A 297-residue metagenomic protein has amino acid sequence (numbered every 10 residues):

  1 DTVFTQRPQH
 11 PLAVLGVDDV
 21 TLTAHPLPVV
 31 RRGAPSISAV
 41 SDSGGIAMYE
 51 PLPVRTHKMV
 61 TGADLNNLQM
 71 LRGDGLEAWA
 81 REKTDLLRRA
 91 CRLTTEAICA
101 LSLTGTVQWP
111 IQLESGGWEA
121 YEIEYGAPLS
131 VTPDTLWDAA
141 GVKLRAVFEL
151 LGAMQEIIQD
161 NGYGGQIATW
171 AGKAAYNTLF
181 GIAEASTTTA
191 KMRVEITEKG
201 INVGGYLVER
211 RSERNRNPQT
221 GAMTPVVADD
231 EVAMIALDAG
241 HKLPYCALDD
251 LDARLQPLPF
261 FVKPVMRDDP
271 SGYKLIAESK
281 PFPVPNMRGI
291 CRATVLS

Functional and structural regions predicted by a protein language model:
D1-L15, V284, R288-S297: N-terminal alpha-helical "arm" segments
T2-L68: Assembly/oligomerization interface modules of large self-assembling protein complexes
E50-S130, A146, Q155-A171, S271-E278: Long, contiguous amphipathic alpha-helices that act as assembly "spine/axial" helices in icosahedral shell and virion
W109, A175-Y176, P281-F282: Short, solvent-exposed loop/turn segments at secondary-structure junctions
D134-L144: Surface-exposed cleft-lining segments at the edges of enzyme active sites
K143-M154, T188-R193: Well-ordered, non-membrane alpha-helical segments in soluble/globular domains
D160-K242: Extended oligomerization regions of viral-like shell subunits
K242-S297: Hydrophobic, glycine-enriched assembly/anchoring segments
